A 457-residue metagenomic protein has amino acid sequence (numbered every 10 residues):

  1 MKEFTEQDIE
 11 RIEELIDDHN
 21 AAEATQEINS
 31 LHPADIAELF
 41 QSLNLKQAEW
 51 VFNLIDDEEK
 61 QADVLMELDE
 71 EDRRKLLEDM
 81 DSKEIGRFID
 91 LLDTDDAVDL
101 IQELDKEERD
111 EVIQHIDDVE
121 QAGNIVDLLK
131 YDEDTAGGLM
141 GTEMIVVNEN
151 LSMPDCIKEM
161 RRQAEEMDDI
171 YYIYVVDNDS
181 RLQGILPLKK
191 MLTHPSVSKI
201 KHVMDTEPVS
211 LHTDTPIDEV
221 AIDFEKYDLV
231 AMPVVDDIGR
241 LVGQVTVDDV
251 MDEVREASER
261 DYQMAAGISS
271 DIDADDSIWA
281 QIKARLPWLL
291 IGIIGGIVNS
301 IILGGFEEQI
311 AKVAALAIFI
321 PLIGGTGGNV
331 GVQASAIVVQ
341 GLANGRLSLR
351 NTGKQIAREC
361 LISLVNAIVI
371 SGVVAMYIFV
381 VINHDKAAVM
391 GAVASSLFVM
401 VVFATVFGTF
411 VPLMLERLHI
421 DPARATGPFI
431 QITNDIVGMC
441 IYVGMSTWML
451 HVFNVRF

Functional and structural regions predicted by a protein language model:
M1-A265: Hydrophobic packing positions in regular secondary-structure scaffolds
A257-R424, P428-N434, I441, M445-F457: Alpha-helical transmembrane segments and their membrane-interface boundaries that form or gate the permeation pathway
